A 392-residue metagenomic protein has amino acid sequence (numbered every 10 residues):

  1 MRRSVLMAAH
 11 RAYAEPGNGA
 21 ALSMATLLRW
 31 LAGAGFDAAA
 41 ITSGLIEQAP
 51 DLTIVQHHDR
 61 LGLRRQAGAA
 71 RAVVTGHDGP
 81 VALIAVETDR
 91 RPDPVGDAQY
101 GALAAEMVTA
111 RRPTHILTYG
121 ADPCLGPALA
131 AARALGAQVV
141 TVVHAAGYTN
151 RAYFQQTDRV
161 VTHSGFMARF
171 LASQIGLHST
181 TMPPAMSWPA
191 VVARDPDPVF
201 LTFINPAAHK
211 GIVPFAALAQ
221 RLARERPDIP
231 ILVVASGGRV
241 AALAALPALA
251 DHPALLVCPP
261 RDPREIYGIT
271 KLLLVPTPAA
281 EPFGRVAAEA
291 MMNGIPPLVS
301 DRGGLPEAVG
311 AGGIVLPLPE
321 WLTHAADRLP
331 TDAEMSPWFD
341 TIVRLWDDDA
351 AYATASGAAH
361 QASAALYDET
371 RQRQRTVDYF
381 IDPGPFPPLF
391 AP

Functional and structural regions predicted by a protein language model:
M1-A67, P392: N-terminal subdomain of nucleotide-sugar transferases
I46-A110: A conserved catalytic-core segment of Leloir-type glycosyltransferases
D158-V191, H209: Donor nucleotide-sugar binding/catalytic pocket of nucleotide-sugar-dependent glycosyltransferases
W188-A190, D195-D251, V257: Conserved catalytic-core segment of nucleotide-activated headgroup transferases in glycan assembly
G268-P282, I295: Acidic donor-binding loop of glycosyltransferase active sites
P296-V299, P306: Short hydrophobic beta-strand element within catalytic cores of glycosyltransferases and related nucleotide-activated
P306-R344: Change "using UDP/GDP/dTDP sugars" to "using nucleotide sugars
L329, A333, P337, W346-F380: A charged, aromatic-enriched C-terminal amphipathic alpha-helix characteristic of glycosyltransferases across folds
